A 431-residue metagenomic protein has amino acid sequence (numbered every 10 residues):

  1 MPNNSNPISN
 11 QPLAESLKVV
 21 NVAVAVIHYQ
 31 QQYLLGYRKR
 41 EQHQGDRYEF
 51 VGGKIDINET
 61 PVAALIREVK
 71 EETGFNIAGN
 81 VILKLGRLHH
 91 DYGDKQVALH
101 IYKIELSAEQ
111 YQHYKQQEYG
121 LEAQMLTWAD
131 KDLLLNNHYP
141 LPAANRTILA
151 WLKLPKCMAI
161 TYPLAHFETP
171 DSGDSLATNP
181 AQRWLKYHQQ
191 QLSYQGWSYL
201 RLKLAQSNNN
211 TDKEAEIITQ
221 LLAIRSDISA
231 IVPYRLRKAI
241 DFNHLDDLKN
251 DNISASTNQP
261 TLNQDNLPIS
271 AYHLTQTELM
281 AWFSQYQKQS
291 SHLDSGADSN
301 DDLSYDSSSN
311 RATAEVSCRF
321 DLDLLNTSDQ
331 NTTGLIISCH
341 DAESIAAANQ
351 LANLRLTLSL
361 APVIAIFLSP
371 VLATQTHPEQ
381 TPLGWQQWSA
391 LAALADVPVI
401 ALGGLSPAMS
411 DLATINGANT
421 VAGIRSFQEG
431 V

Functional and structural regions predicted by a protein language model:
P2-L34, R87, Y102-E105: Conserved N-terminal beta-strand and adjoining loop/helix that marks the start of the Nudix/MutT-like hydrolase domain
Y29-E72, S229-I231: Conserved Nudix-box catalytic region and its N-terminal flanking loop in Nudix hydrolases and closely related
H43, R47, Y119-Y199: Nudix hydrolase/Nudix homology domain
R87-Q117, K131: Active-site-adjacent beta-strand/loop module that shapes the phosphate/pyrophosphate-binding cleft
I218-S229, L383-I400: Alpha-helix-loop-beta-strand connector modules within alpha/beta enzyme cores
K238-L248, N263-Q264, A342-L354, L405-T420: Catalytic cores of alpha/beta
T277-M280, F367-P378, L412-V431: Glycine-rich phosphate-binding active-site loops on the catalytic face of alpha/beta enzymes
D341, G384-Q387, V397-M409, A413 (+1 more regions): Glycine-rich adenosine-cofactor-binding loop
